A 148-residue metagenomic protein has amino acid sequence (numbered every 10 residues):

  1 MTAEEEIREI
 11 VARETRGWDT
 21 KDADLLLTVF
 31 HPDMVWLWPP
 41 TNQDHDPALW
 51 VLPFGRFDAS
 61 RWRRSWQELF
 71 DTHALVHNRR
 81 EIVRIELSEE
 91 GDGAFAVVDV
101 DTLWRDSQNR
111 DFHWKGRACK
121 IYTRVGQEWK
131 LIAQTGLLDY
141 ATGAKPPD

Functional and structural regions predicted by a protein language model:
E4-E5, A23-D92: A solvent-exposed, acidic/Ser-Thr-rich amphipathic alpha-helical stretch
D33, V97-R105: Generic short beta-strand segments
D44-H45, L103-R105, Y140: Short, solvent-exposed loop/turn segments at secondary-structure junctions
W66, R80-E86, V100-T102, R117-T123 (+1 more regions): Hydrophobic/aromatic beta-strand elements that line small-molecule binding cavities or substrate pockets in beta-rich
F95, W114-P146: Short beta-strand edge/turn micro-motifs at domain boundaries
Q108-N109: Outer-membrane beta-barrel domain signature
